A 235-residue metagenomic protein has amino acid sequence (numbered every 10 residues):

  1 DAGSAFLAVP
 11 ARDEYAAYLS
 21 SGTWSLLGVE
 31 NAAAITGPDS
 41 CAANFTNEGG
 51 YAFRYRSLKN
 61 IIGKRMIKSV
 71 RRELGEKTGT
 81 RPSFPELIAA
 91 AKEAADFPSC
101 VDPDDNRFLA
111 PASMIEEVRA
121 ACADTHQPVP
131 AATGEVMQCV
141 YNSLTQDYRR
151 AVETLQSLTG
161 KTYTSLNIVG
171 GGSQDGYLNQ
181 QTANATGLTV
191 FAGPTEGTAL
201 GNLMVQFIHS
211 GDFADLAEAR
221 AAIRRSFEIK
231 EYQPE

Functional and structural regions predicted by a protein language model:
A2-S165, Q174-T198, M204-P234: Active-site core segments that coordinate phosphate-bearing ligands/cofactors across diverse enzyme families
G171: Glycine-rich Rossmann-fold phosphate-binding loop(s) that bind the pyrophosphate of adenine dinucleotide cofactors
